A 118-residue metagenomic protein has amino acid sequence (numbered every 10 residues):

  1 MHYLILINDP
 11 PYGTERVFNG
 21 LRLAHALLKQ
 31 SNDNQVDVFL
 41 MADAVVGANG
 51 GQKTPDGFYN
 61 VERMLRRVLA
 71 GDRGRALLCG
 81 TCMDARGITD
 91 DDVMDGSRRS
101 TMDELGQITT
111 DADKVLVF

Functional and structural regions predicted by a protein language model:
I5-G20, A48-K53: Short, glycine-rich nucleotide/cofactor-binding loops
D9-P11, A42-V46, C82-A85: Acidic, glycine-rich active-site loops and adjacent beta-strand->loop/helix elements that engage anionic groups
V17-Q30, V38: Histidine-anchored nucleotide/phosphate-binding helix
A24, V36-A42, R75-G80: Short internal beta-strands
Q30-A48: Small/aliphatic-rich secondary-structure junction motif
G51-D56, V93-D95: Short glycine-enriched, charge-decorated loop/helix-capping segments at active-site entrances that position
T54-T81: A glycine-rich helix N-cap at a beta->alpha junction
A85-F118: C-terminal structural segments of small proteins and small subunits
